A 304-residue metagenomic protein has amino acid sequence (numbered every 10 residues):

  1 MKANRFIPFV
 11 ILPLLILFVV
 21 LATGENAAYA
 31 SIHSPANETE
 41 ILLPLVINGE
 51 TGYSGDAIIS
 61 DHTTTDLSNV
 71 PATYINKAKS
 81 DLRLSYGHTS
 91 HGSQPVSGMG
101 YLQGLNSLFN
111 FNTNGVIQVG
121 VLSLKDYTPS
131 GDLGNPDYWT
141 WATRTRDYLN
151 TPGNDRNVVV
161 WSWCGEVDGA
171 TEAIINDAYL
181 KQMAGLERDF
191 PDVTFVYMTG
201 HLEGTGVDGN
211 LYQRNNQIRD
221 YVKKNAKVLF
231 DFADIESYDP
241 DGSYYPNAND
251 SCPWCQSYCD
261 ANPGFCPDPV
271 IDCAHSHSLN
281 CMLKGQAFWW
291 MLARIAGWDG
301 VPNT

Functional and structural regions predicted by a protein language model:
V10-V20: Bacterial N-terminal signal peptides
S54-N150, A287, A293-I295: N-terminal carbohydrate-binding/catalytic regions of secreted carbohydrate-active enzymes
S80-L84, N106-F109, N154-V159, R188-V196 (+1 more regions): Loop/turn elements at helix/coil->beta-strand transitions in domains of secreted/extracellular proteins
G87-S90, N114-I117, K125-P129, W161-E166 (+3 more regions): Active-site-proximal beta-strand/loop segments in catalytic clefts of secreted hydrolases
D137-T145, E172-A184, G209-I218: Well-ordered, non-membrane alpha-helical segments in soluble/globular domains
Y138-N176: Oxyanion-hole/transition-state-stabilizing segment in secreted/luminal serine hydrolases and related acyltransferases
G200-P240: Substrate-gating cap/lid alpha-helix
S251-T304: Histidine-centered active-site loop/cap adjacent to the catalytic His in serine esterases/O-acetyl transfer systems
